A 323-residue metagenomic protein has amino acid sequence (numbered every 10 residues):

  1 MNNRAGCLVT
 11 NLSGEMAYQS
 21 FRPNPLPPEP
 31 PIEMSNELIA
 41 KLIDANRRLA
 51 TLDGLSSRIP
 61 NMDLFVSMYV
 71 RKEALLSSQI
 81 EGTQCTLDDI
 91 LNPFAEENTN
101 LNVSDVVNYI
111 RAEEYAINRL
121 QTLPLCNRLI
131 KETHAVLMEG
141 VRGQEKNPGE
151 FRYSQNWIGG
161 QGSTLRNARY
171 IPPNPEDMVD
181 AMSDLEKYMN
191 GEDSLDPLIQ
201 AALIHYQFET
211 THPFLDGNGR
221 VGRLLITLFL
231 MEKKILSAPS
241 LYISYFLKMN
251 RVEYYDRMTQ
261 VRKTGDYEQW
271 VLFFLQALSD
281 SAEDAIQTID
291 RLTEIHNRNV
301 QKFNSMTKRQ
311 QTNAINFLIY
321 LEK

Functional and structural regions predicted by a protein language model:
M1-K323: FIC/Doc superfamily catalytic core
